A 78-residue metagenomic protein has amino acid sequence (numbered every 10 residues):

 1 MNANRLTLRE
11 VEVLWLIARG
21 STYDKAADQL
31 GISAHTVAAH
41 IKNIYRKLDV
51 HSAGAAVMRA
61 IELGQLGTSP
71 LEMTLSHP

Functional and structural regions predicted by a protein language model:
M1-T36, L71-E72: Helix-turn-helix DNA-binding segment
H40-N43: Residues within the DNA-recognition helix of helix-turn-helix
R46-P78: Basic, Lys/Arg-enriched C-terminal extension of HTH/homeodomain DNA-binding domains
